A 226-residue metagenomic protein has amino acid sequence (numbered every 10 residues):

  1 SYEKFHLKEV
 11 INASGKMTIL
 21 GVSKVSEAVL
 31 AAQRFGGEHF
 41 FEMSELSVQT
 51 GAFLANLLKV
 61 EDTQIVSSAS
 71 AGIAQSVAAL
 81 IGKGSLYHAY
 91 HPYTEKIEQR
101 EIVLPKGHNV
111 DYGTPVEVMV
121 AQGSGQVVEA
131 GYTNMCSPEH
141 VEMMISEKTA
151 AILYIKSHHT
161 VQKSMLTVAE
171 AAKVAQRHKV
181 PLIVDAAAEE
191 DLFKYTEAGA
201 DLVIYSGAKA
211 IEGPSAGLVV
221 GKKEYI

Functional and structural regions predicted by a protein language model:
S1-L20, K24, G51-I226: Conserved PLP-enzyme active-site core in the AAT-like
T18-V29, F40-Q49: A structural motif shared across PLP-dependent enzymes of the aminotransferase-like
